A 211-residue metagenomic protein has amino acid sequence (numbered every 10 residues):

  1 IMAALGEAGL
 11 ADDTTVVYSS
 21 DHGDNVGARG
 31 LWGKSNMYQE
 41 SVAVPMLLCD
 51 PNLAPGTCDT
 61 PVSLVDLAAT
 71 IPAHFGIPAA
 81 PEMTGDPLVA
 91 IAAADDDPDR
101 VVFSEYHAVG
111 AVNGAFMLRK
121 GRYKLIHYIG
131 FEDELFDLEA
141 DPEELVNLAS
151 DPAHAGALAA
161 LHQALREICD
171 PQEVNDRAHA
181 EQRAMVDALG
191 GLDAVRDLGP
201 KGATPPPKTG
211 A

Functional and structural regions predicted by a protein language model:
M2-L53, S63: Histidine-centered active-site microenvironments of extracellular/periplasmic hydrolases and transferases
H22-A28, V65-A68, A73-L138, E143 (+6 more regions): C-terminal cap/loop subdomain of S1 sulfatases and analogous C-terminal strand-loop tails that border
N25, M37, M46, T57 (+3 more regions): Conserved beta-strand positions that form and line the central face of beta-propeller blades
S41, C58-V65, H154-A155: Short, solvent-exposed loop/helix junctions and linker helices that flank or host conserved functional motifs
V44-P45, C49, Q163-V174: A short, conserved beta-to-alpha structural element at the edge of catalytic cores that scaffolds binding
N52-V62, F75-A79, L145-D151: Active-site rim elements
A194-A211: Tryptophan-rich aromatic "cage" segments
